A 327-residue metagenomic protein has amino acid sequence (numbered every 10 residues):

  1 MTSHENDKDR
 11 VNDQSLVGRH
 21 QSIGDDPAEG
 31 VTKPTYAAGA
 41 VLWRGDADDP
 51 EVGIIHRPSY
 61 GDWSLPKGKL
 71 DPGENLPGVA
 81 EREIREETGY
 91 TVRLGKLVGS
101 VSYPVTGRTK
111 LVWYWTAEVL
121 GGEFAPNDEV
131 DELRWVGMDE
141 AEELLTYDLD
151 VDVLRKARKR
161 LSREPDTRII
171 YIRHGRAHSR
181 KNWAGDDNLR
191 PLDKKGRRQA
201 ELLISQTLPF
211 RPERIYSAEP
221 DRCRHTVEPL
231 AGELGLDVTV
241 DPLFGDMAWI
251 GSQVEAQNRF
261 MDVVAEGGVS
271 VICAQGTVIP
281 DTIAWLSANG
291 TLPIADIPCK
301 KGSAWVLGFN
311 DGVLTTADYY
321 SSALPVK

Functional and structural regions predicted by a protein language model:
T2-G39: Acidic, metal-coordinating catalytic segment for phosphate/diphosphate chemistry, firing primarily on the Nudix
T2-H4, G61-D62, F124-S179, W183 (+1 more regions): Nudix hydrolase/Nudix homology domain
L42, H56, Y114-E118, W135 (+1 more regions): Short, well-ordered beta-strand micro-motif
D48-T91, W183-R190, K195: Conserved Nudix-box catalytic region and its N-terminal flanking loop in Nudix hydrolases and closely related
G68-L70, V79, D166-G251, P280 (+2 more regions): Active-site-proximal alpha-helix that buttresses catalytic centers in soluble enzyme cores
L70-R93, V101-D152: Unchanged
T91-G99, D237-D241: A short coil-to-beta-strand element that immediately follows conserved catalytic motifs
Q257-L314: Active-site-adjacent alpha-helix immediately C-terminal to a catalytic or transition-state-stabilizing loop
